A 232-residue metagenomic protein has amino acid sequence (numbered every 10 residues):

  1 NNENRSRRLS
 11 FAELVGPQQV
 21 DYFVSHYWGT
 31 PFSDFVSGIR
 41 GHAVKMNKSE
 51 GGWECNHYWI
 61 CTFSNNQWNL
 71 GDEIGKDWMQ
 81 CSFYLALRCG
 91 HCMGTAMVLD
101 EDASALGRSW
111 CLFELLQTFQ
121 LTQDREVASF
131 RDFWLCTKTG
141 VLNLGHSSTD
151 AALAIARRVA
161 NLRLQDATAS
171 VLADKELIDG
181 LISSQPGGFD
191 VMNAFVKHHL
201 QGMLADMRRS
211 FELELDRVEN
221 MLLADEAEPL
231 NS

Functional and structural regions predicted by a protein language model:
N1-S232: The feature represents the membrane-entry module of six-transmembrane cation channels
